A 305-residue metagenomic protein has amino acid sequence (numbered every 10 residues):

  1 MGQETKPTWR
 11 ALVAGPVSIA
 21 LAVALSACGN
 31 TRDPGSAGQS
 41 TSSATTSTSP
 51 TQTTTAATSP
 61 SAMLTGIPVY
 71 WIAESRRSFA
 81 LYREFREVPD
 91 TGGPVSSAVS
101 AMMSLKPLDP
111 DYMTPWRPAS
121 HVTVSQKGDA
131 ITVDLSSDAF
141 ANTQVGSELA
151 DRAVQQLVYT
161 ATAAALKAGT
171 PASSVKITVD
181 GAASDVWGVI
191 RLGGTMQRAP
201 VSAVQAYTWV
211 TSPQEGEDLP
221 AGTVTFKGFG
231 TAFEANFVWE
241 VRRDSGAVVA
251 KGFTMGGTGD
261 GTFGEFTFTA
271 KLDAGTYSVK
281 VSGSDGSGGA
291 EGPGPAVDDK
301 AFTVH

Functional and structural regions predicted by a protein language model:
G2-H305: Bimodal "functional hotspot" detector
